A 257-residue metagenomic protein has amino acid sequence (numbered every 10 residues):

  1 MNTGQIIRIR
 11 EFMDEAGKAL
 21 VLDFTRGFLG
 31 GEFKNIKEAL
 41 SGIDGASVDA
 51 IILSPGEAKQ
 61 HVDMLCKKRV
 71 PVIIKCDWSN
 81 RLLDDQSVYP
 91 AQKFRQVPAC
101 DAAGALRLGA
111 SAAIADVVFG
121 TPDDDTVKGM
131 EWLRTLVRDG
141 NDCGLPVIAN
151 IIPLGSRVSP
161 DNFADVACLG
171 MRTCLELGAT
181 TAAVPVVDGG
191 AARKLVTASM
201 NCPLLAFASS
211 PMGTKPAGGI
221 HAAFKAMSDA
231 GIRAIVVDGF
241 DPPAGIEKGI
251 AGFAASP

Functional and structural regions predicted by a protein language model:
M1-D14: N-terminal basic/disordered segments at the start of proteins
A19-C66, P71-A206, G213-V237, P243-P257: Alpha/beta enzyme core
